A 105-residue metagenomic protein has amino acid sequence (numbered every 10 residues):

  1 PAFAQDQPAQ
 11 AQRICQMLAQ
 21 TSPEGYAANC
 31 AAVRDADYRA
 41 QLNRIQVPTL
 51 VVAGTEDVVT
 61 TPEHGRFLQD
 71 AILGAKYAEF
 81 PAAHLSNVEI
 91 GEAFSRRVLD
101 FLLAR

Functional and structural regions predicted by a protein language model:
P1-R44: Conserved alpha/beta-hydrolase catalytic His-Asp/Glu region
Q10, V58-H64: Conserved alpha/beta-hydrolase "acid-adjacent" motif
Q20, T55-V59, L85-E89: A short, basic/aromatic alpha-helical/loop segment that forms part of the nucleotidyl-sugar donor-binding site
I45, V51-A53, D57: Short beta-strand/loop motif that positions the catalytic acidic residue of the alpha/beta-hydrolase fold
Q46-V47, G74: Active-site acidic short loop of glycosyltransferases
E63-A75: Active-site-adjacent alpha-helix of alpha/beta-hydrolase-fold enzymes
L73-R105: Catalytic active-site module of serine/aspartate enzymes centered on a nucleophile-bearing elbow/loop
